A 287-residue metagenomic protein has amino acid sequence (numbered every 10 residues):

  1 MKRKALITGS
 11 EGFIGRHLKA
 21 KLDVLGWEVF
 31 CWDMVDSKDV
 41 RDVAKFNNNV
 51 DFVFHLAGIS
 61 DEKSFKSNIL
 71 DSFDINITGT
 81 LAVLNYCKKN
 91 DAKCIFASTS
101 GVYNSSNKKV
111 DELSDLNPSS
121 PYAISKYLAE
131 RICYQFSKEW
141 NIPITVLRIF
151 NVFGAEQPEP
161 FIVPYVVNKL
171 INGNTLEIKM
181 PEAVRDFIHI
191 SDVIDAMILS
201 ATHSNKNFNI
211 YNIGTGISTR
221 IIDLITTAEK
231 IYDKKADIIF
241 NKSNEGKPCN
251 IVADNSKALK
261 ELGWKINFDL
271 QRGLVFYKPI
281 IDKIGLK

Functional and structural regions predicted by a protein language model:
A5-D23: N-terminal Rossmann NAD(P)H-binding glycine-rich loop of SDR-like oxidoreductase domains
T8, D51-L56, F96-A97: Rossmann-fold scaffold of SDR-type NAD(P)-dependent oxidoreductases
K19, G173-K287: C-terminal substrate-binding subdomain of Rossmann-fold SDR/epimerase-dehydratase oxidoreductases
V29-K45: Adenosine-cofactor binding site in Rossmann-like domains, unifying the SAM/SAH pocket of S-adenosylmethionine-dependent
A44-I75: NAD(P)H-binding glycine-rich loop region in Rossmannoid oxidoreductase-like domains and their noncatalytic homologs
S67-L70, D74-A82, V102-V146, Q157-P158: Catalytic helix-loop patch of NAD(P)-dependent Rossmann-fold dehydrogenases
K108, R131-R185, I190-D195, G216 (+1 more regions): NAD(P)-dependent short-chain dehydrogenase/reductase
